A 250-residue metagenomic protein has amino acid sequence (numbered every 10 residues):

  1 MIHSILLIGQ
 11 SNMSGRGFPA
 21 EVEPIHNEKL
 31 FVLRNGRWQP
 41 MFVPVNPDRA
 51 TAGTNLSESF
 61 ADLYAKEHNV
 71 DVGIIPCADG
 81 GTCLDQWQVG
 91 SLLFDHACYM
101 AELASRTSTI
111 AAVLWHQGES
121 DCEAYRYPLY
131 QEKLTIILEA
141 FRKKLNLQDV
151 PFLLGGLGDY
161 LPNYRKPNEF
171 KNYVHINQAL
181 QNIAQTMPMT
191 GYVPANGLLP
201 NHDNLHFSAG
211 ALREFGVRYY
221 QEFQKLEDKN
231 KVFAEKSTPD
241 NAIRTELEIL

Functional and structural regions predicted by a protein language model:
M1-L250: Cell-envelope and extracellular/periplasmic
